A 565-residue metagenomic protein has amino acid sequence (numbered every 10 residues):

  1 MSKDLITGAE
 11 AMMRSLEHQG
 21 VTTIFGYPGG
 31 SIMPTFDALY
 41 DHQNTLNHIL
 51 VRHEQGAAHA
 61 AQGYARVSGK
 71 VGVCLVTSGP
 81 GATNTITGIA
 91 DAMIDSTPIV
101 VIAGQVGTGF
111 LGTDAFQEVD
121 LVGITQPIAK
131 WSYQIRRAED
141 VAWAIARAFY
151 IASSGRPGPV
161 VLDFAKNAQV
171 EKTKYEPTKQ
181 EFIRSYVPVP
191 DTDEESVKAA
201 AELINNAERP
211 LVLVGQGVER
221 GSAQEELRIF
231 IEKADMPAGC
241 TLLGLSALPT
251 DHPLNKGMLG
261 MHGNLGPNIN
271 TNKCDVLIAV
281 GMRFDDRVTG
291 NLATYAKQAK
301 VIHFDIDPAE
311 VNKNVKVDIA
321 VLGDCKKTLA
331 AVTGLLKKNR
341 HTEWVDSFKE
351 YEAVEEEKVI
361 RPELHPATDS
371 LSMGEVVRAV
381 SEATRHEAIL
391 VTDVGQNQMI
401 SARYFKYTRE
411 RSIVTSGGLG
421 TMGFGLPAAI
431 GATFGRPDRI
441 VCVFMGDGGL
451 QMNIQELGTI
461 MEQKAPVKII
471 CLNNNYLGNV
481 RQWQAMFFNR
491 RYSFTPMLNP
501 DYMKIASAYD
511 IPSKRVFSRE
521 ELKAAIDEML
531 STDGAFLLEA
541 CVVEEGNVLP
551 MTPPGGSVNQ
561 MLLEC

Functional and structural regions predicted by a protein language model:
M1-K3, E139, K198, E202 (+3 more regions): Phosphate/pyrophosphate-binding active-site segments
S2-E343, A383-H386, P466-I469, A506: N-terminal alpha/beta PP-like core and its mobile active-site loop of ThDP/TPP-dependent enzymes
A9-T22, G30, T35-Y40, E352-P427 (+2 more regions): Active-site diphosphate/adenylate-binding microenvironment
A11, G56, E375, Q455-G458: Active-site phosphate/pyrophosphate-handling residues
Y27-G29, H48-H59, C74-G81, R136-A138 (+6 more regions): Active-site nucleophile and cofactor-binding loops and adjacent substrate-binding regions of central metabolic enzymes
I102, L111-Q117, N268, N312-N314 (+3 more regions): Thiamine diphosphate
V161, H303, V391, F444-M445: Generic enzyme active-site microenvironment
K166-Q169, N397, E544: Short, internal active-site loops enriched in acidic
